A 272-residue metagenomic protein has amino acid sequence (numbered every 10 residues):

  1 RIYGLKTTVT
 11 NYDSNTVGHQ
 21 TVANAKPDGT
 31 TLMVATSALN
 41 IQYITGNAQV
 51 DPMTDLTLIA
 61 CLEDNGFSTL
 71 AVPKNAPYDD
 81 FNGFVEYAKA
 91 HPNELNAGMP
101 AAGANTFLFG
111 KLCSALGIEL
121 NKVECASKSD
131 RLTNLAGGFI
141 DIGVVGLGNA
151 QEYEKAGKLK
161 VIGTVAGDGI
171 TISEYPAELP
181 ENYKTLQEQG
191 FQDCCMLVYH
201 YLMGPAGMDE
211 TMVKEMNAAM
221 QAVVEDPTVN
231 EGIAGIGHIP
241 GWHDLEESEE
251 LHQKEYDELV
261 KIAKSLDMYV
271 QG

Functional and structural regions predicted by a protein language model:
R1-T54, N105, I118-D141, P240-H243 (+1 more regions): N-terminal (or domain-start) structured segment
I2-Y3, N24-T30, I44-D130, L186 (+1 more regions): Hinge/capping helix and adjacent helix->loop/strand transition within the periplasmic-binding protein
D13-T16, D79, G103, S129 (+4 more regions): Soluble non-cytosolic domains of exported or imported proteins
K26, D80, G138-F139, K158 (+1 more regions): Conserved functional loop/turn residues at catalytic and ligand-binding sites
T36-S37, K74, G146-G148, V165-A166 (+1 more regions): Short secondary-structure boundary segments
E94, M99-P180: Ligand-binding pocket segment of bilobal, Venus flytrap-like solute-binding proteins
S114-L120, K155, E210-G272: An extracytoplasmic/periplasmic, membrane-proximal ligand-sensing/linker region
Q151-E225, K254-D257: C-terminal lobe and pocket-closing loops of periplasmic/extracytoplasmic Venus-flytrap solute-binding proteins
